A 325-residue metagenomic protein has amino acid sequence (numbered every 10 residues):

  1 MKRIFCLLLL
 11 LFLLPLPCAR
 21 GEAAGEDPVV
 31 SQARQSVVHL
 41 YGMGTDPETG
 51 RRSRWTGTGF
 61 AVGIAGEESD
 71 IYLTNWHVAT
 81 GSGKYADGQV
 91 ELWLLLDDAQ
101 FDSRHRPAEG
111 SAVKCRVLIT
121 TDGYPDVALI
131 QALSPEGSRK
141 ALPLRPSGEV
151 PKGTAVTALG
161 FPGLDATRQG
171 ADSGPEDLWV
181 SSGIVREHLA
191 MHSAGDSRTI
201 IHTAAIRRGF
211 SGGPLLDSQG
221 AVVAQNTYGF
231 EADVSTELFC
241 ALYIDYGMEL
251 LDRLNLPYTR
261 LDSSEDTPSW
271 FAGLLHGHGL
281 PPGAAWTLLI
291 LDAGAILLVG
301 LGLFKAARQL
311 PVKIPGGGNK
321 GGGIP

Functional and structural regions predicted by a protein language model:
A24, P28-V29, F60-V62, S82-K84 (+2 more regions): Active-site substrate-binding loop(s) of clan PA
G25-E26, M43-N75, S235-L238: A conserved glycine-rich beta-strand in the N-terminal activation segment of trypsin-fold
G25-V29, P162-D165, Q225-A307: C-terminal cap/linker of serine protease catalytic domains
S31-E48, V156: A short, Trp-centered hydrophobic/proline-enriched beta-strand micro-motif
F60, G66, P151, A205-N226: Catalytic nucleophile loop of clan PA
E67-D122: Catalytic-histidine neighborhood of serine endopeptidases, predominantly the chymotrypsin-like S1/PA family
K140-R198, I206-R208, Y228-E237, L310-P311: Flexible, gly/ser-rich surface segments that form the specificity/activation loops bordering the active-site cleft
Q309-P325: Cytoplasmic C-terminal tails of single-pass
